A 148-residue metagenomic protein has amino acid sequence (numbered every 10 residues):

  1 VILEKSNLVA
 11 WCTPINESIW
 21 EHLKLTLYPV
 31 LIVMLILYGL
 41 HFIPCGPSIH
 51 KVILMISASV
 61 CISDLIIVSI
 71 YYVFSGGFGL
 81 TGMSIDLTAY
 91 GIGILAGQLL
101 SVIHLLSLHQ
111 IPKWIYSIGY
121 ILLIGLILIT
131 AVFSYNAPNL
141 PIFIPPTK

Functional and structural regions predicted by a protein language model:
V1-K5, I129-A137: Alpha-helical transmembrane segments of multi-pass membrane proteins
V1-S6, I32-V33, L37-K113, P141: Non-transmembrane, aqueous-exposed alpha-helical and coiled segments at domain scale
W11-L25, K148: Short aromatic-rich membrane-water interface segments that cap or initiate transmembrane helices in multi-pass membrane
D64-V68, L95-L99, I118-F133: Hydrophobic core of alpha-helical transmembrane segments in multi-pass integral membrane proteins
L140-K148: Membrane-interface segments at or immediately adjacent to transmembrane helices that form the boundary between
